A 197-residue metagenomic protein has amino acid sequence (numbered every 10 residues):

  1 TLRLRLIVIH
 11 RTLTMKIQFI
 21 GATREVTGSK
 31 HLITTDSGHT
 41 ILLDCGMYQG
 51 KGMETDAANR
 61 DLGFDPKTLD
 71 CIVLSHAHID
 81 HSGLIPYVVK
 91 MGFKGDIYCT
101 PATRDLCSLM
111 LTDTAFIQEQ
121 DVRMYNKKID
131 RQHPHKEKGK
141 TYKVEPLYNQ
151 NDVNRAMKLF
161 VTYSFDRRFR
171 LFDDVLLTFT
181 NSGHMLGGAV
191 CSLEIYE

Functional and structural regions predicted by a protein language model:
T1, D121, H184: Short regulatory "switch" loops immediately downstream of catalytic or recognition motifs within protein catalytic
T1-T14: Short, Lys/Arg-enriched N-terminal segments with co-localized hydrophobic residues within the first ~10-30 amino acids
L4-I7, V144, F169: Hydrophobic transmembrane signal anchors and adjacent membrane-proximal interface regions, especially in viral
K16, I20, V26, L32-H39 (+1 more regions): Catalytic core of the metallo-beta-lactamase
T23-G28, T35-G95, C99-K158: Pre-active-site segment of Zn-dependent metallo-hydrolases
K158-F165: Short acidic-hydrophobic, aromatic-tinged amphipathic segments that line or gate anion-handling sites
